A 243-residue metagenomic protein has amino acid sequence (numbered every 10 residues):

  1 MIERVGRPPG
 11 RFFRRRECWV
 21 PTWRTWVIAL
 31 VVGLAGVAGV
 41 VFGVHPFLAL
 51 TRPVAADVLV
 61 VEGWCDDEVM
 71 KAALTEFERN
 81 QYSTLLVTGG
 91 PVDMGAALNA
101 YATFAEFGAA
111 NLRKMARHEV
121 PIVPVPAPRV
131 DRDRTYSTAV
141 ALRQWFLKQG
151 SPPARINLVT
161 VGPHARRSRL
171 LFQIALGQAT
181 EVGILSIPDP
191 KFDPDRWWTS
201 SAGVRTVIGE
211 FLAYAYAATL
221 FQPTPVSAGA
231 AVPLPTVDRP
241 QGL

Functional and structural regions predicted by a protein language model:
M1-G10: N-terminal intrinsically disordered, acidic low-complexity segments at the extreme N-terminus
G10-L50: N-terminal type II signal-anchor transmembrane helix that functions as the membrane-insertion/stop-transfer segment
R16-P21, W197, S201, R205: Juxtamembrane/transmembrane-helix boundary motifs in multi-pass membrane proteins
H45-T199: A structural signal for short, hydrophobic/glycine-enriched beta-strand patches
W64, R79, L212-A213, G242: Bulky hydrophobic/aromatic packing residues
Q173-I174, S201-R205, P240-L243: Short, charged low-complexity intrinsically disordered segments located at boundaries of structured domains
S200-S227: A transmembrane-helix-recognition feature enriched in membrane-embedded lipid enzymes and envelope glyco-/phospholipid
T224-L243: Short linear elements at protein peripheries
